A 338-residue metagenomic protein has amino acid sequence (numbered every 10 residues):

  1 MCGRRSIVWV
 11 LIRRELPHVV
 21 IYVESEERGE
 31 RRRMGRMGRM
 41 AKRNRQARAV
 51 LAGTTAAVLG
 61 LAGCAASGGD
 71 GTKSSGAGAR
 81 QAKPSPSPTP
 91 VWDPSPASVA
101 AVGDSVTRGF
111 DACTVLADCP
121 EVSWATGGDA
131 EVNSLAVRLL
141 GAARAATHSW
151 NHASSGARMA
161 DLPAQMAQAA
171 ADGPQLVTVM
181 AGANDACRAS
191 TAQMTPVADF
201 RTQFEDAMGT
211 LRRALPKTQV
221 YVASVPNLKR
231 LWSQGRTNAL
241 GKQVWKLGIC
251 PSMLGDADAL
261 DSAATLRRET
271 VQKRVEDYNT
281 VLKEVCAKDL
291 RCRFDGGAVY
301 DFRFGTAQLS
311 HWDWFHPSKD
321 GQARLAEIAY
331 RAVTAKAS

Functional and structural regions predicted by a protein language model:
W9-V10, E15, V19, E24-T54 (+1 more regions): N-terminal export and membrane-targeting signals
G60-G63: C-terminal motif of bacterial Sec signal peptides marking the signal peptidase cleavage site
A65-G68: Bacterial signal peptide processing site
T72-N151: Serine-esterase "nucleophile elbow" of acetyl-processing enzymes
V115-C119, W312-S338: C-terminal or late-domain output modules
L116-Q203: Conserved SGNH/GDSL esterase-like catalytic core that processes O-acyl groups on lipids and polysaccharides
M166-W312, K319, Y330-T334: Alpha-helical cap/lid subdomain in secreted, periplasmic, or secretory-pathway luminal O-acyl-processing enzymes
